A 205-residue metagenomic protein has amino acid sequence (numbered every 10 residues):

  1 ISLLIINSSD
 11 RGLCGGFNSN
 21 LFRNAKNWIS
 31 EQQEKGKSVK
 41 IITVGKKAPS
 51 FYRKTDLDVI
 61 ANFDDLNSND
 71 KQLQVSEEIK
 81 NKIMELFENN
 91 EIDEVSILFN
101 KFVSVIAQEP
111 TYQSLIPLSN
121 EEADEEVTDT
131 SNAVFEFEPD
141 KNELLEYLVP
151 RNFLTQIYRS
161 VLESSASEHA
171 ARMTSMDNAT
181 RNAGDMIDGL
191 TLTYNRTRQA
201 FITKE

Functional and structural regions predicted by a protein language model:
I1-E205: C-terminal beta-strand-loop-alpha-helix "lid" module of Rossmann-like NAD(P)-dependent dehydrogenases
